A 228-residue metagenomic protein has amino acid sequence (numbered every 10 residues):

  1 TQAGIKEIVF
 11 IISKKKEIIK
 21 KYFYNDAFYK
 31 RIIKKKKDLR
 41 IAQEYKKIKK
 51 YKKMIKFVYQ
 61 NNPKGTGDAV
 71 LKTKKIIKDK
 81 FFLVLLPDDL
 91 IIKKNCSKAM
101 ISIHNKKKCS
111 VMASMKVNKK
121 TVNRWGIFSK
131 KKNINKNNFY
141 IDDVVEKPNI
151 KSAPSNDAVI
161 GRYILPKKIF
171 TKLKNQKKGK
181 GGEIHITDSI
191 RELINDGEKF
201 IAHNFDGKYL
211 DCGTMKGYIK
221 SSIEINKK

Functional and structural regions predicted by a protein language model:
T1-F10: A short, N-terminal amphipathic alpha-helix
V9-S13, A113-S114: Short internal beta-strands
I18-I19, D68, S189, K220: Phosphate- and divalent-cation-binding pockets in alpha/beta enzyme and binding domains that engage nucleotide-derived
I19, Y29-I32, I41-K131, K174-Q176: Conserved beta-loop-beta/alpha segment of the NTase-like Rossmann-fold superfamily that binds/positions NTPs
Y24-N25: Conserved N-terminal/central alpha/beta ligand/cofactor-binding core
L83, S97, I101, N105 (+2 more regions): Catalytic-core segments of class I nucleotidyltransferases/pyrophosphorylases that form NMP-activated intermediates
